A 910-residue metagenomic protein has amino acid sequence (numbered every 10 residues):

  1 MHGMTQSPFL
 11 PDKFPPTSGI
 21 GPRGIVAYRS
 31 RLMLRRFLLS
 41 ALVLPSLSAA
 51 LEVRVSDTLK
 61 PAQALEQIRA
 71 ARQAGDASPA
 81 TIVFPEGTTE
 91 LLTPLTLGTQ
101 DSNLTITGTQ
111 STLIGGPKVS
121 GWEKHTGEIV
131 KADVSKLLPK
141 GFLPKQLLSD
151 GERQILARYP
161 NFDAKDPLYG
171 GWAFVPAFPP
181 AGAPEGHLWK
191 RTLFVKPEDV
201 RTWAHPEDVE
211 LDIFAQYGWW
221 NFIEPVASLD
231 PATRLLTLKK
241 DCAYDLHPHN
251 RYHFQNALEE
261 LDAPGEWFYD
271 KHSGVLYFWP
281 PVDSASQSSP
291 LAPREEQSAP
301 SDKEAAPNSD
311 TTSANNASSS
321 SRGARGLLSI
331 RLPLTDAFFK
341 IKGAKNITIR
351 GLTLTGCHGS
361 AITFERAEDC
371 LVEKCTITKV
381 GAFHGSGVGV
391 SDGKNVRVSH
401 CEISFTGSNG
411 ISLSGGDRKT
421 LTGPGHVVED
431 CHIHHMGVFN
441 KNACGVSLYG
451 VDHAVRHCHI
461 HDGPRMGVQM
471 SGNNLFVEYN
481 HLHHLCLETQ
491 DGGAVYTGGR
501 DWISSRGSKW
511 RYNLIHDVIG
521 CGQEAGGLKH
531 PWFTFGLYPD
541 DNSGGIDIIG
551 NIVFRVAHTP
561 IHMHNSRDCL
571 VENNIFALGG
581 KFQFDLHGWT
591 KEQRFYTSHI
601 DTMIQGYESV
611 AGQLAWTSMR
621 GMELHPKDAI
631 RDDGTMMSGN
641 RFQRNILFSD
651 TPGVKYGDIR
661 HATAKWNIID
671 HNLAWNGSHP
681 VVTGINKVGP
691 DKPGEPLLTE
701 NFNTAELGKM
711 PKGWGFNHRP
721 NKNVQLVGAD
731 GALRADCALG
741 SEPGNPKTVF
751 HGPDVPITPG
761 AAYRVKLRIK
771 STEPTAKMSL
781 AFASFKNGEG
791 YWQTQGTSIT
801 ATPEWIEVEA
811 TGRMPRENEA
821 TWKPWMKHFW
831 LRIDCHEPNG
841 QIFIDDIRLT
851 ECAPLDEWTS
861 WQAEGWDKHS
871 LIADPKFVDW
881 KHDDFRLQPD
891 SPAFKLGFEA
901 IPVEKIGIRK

Functional and structural regions predicted by a protein language model:
V55-S284, K303-E304, T311-N316, G323-R366 (+7 more regions): Extracellular polysaccharide-degrading/modifying enzymes targeting complex plant/algal/animal polysaccharides
G359-T363, T378-S391, S404-P690, D834-N839 (+3 more regions): Glycine- and acidic/polar-rich repeat regions and solenoidal domains
N574, N645, N672, F702 (+4 more regions): Extracellular beta-strand elements of beta-rich domains used for carbohydrate recognition/degradation or cell-matrix
V688-H718, A853: Extracellular carbohydrate-recognition regions
L698-E706, V749-M778, I806-N818, D846-R848: Extra-cytoplasmic beta-strand recognition segments
P720-G744: Short carbohydrate-recognition loop motifs
L780-A781, E809-I847: Extracellular beta-strand ligand-recognition surfaces/modules
E789-K823: Extracellular carbohydrate recognition and processing domains and analogous Trp-centered ligand-binding platforms
